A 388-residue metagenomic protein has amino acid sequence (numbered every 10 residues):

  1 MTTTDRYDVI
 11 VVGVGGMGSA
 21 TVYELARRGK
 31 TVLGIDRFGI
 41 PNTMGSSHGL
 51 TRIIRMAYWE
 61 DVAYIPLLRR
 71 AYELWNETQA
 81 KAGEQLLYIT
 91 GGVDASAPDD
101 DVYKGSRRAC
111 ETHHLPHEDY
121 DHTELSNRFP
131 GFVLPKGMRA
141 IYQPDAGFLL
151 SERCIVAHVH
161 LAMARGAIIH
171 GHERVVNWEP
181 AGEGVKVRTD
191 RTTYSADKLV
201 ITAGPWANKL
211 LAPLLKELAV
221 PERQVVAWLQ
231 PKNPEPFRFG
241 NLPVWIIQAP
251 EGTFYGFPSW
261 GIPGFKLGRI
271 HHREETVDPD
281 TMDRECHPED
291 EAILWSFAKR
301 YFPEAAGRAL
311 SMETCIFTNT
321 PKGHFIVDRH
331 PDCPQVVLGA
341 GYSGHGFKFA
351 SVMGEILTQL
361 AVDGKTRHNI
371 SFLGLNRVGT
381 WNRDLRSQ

Functional and structural regions predicted by a protein language model:
T3-G15, L33: Beta1/beta-strand and adjacent pyrophosphate-binding region of the FAD-binding site in flavoprotein oxidoreductases
G18-S19: N-terminal Rossmann-fold NAD(P) dinucleotide-binding loop
Y23-R27, G83-I89, T193-Y194, K198 (+1 more regions): Active-site substrate-recognition segment that forms the wall of the catalytic cavity or substrate channel
A26-S47: Glycine-rich FAD pyrophosphate-binding loop
T51-R128, M138, T253: Dinucleotide-binding Rossmann-like beta1-alpha1 core, especially the glycine-rich loop that anchors the ADP
P66, D94-V102, Y142-L161, M282-D290: Short beta-strand to alpha-helix junction loop
Y142-K198, T202: Helical element adjacent to the flavin cofactor pocket in flavoenzyme catalytic cores
I293-Q388: C-terminal catalytic lobe of FAD-dependent flavoproteins
